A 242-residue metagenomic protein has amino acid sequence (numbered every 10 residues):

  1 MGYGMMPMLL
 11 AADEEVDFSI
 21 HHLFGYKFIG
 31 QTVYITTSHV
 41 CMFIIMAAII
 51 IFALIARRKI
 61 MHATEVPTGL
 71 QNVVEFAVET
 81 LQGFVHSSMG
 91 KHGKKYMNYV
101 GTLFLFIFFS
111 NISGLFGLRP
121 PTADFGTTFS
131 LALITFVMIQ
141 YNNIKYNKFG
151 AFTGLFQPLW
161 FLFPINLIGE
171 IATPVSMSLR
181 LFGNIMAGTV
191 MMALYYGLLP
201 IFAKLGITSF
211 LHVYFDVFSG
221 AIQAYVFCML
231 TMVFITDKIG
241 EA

Functional and structural regions predicted by a protein language model:
G2-A242: Selective transmembrane helix interface/packing segments
